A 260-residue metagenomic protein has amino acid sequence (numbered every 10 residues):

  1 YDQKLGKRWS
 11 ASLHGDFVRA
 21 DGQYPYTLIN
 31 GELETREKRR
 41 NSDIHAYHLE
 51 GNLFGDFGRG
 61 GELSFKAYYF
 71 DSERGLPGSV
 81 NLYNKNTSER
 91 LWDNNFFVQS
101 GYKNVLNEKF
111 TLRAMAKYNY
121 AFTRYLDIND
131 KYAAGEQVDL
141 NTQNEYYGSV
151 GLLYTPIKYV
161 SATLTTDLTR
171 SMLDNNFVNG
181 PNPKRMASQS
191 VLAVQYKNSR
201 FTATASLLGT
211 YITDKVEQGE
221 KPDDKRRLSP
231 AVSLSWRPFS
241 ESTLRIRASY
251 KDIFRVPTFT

Functional and structural regions predicted by a protein language model:
Y1-K4, L13-G15, E37-S42: Short strand-turn segments of transmembrane beta-barrel domains in outer membranes, especially the first one or two
Y1-Q3, L49-G55, V98-N104, G148-P156 (+2 more regions): Residues on the lipid-exposed face of transmembrane beta-strands in outer-membrane beta-barrel proteins
K7-A11, Y47, R59-L63, F96 (+5 more regions): Outer-envelope beta-barrel architecture signal
R8-S10, I44-E50, D93-Q99, Q143-S149 (+3 more regions): Transmembrane beta-barrel architecture of outer membranes
L13-R19, F65-D71, A114-Y120, L164-R170 (+2 more regions): Transmembrane beta-barrel strands of outer-membrane/channel proteins
A20-H48, F54-R113, Y118-E145, F177: Flexible loop and strand-edge segments within Gram-negative outer membrane beta-barrel domains
E73, F122, Y211-K225, W236-T260: Surface-exposed extracellular loop regions of Gram-negative outer-membrane beta-barrel proteins, predominantly
F110, T142, Y146-G148, L152-L168: Outer membrane beta-barrel translocator domains of Type V secretion systems
